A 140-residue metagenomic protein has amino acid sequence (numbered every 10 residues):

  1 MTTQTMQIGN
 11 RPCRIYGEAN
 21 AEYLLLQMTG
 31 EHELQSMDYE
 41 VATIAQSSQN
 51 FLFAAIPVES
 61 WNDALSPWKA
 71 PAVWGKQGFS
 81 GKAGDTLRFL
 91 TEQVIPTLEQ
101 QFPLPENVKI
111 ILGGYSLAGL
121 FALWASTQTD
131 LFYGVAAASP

Functional and structural regions predicted by a protein language model:
M1-E18: N-terminal cap/lid segment of alpha/beta-hydrolase-fold proteins
G9-P12, E22-P103: Serine-hydrolase catalytic machinery in alpha/beta-hydrolase-like enzymes
E22-L24, I111, G134: Structural motif
S48-F51, K109, F132: A generic structural signal for alpha->beta connector loops
V58, A136-P140: Active-site nucleophile loop of the alpha/beta-hydrolase fold
K109-G114, A138: Short beta-strand immediately N-terminal to the catalytic nucleophile in serine-hydrolase-like folds
G113-A118, A122: Gly/Ala-rich beta-loop-alpha elbow adjacent to hydrolase catalytic centers
W124-G134: Conserved hydrolase catalytic core segment
